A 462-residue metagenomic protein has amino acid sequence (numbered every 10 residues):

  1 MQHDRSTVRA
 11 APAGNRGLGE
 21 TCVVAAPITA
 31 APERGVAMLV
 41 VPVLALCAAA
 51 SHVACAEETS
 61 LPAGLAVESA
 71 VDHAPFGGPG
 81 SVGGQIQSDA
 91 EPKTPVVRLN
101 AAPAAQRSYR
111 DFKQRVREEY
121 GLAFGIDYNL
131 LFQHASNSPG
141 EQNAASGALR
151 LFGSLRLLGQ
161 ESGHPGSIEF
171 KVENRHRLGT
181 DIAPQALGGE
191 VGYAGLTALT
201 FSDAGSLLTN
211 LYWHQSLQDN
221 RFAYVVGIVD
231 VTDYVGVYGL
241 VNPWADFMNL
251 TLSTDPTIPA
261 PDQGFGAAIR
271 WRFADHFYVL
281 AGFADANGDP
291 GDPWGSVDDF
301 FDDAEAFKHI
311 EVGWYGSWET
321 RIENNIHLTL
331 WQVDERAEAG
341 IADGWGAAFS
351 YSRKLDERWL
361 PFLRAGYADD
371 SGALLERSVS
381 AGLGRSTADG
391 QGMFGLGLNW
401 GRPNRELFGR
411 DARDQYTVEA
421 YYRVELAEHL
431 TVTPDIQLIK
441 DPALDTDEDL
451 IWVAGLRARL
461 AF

Functional and structural regions predicted by a protein language model:
Q2, R16, C22, H52-L131 (+3 more regions): N-terminal periplasmic/intermembrane-space "pro-region" immediately following the signal or transit peptide
T59, A105-F124, R156-I168, Q218-R221 (+5 more regions): Short loop/turn motifs that connect adjacent beta-strands in outer-membrane beta-barrel proteins
Q114, F152-S154, Y212-H214, A268 (+5 more regions): Outer-membrane beta-barrel architecture
I126-F132, I168-N174, Y224-I228, A281-D285 (+7 more regions): Transmembrane beta-barrel strands of outer-membrane/channel proteins
N137-N143, F301-A304, R336-D343, A368-R377 (+3 more regions): Solvent-exposed loop/turn segments connecting transmembrane beta-strands in outer-membrane beta-barrel proteins
D181-Y212, D219-F307, E311, G397: Surface-exposed coil loops of outer-membrane beta-barrel proteins
I310-E406, A420: Detector for outer-membrane/organellar transmembrane beta-barrel domains, recognizing the amphipathic beta-strand
L450-F462: Outer-membrane beta-barrel "beta-signal"
